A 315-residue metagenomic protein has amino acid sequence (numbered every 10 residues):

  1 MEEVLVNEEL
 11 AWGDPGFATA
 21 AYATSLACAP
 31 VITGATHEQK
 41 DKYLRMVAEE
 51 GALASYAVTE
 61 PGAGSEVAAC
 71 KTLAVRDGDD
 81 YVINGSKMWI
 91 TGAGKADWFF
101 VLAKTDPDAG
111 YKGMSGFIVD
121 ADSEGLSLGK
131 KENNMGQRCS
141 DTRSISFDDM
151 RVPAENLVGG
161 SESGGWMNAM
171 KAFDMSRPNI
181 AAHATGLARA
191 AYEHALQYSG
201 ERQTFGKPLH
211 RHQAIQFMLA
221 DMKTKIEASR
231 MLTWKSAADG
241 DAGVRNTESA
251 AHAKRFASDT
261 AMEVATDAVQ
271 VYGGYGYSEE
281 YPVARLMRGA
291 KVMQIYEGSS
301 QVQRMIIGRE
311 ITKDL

Functional and structural regions predicted by a protein language model:
M1-G13, F17-A18, G34-Q39, M46-G51 (+5 more regions): Alpha-helical interface subdomain recognition
N7-A11, A103, V119-E124, D148-V152: Short Ser/Thr-interspersed hydrophobic loop/turn segments at strand-loop and sheet-helix junctions that line or gate
A20-A21, V47, G62-S65, W89-G92 (+2 more regions): Short Gly/Pro-enriched turn/cap motifs at secondary-structure boundaries
S25-A35: Helix-loop "lid/cap" segments that line or gate small-molecule binding pockets
E50-V58: A short, Trp-centered hydrophobic/proline-enriched beta-strand micro-motif
S55, A69-L73, D80, W98-L102 (+2 more regions): Conserved hydrophobic/aromatic beta-strand scaffold that supports enzyme active sites
A69, D122-R151: Flexible, small-/acidic-enriched active-site or ligand-binding loops
D79-D80, N84-G129: A short core secondary-structure module
